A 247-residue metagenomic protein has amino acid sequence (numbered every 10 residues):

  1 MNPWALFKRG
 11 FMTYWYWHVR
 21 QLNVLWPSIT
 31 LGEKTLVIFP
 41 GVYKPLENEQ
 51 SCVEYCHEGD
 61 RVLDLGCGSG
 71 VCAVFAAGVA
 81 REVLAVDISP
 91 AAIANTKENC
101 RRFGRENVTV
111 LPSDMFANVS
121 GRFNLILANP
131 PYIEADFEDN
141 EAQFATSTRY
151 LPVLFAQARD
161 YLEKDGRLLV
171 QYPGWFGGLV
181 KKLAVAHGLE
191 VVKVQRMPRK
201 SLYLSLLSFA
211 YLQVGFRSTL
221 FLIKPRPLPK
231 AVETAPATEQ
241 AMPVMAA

Functional and structural regions predicted by a protein language model:
M1-P27: N-terminal auxiliary segments of SAM/dcSAM-dependent transferases
Y16, Q21, V37-C56: Conserved SAM-binding loop and adjacent beta-strand
T30, V37, L220-K224: Short, well-ordered beta-strand micro-motif
P45, E134-A135, G177: Short glycine-rich, flexible loops that bind phosphorylated cofactors or substrates
Q50-A135: Conserved SAM/SAH cofactor-binding pocket of Class I
A128-V153, Q157: Mobile active-site "lid"/loop adjacent to the S-adenosyl-L-methionine
Y150-S208: Conserved Class I SAM-dependent methyltransferase catalytic core
Y203-A247: Core SAM-dependent methyltransferase catalytic element
